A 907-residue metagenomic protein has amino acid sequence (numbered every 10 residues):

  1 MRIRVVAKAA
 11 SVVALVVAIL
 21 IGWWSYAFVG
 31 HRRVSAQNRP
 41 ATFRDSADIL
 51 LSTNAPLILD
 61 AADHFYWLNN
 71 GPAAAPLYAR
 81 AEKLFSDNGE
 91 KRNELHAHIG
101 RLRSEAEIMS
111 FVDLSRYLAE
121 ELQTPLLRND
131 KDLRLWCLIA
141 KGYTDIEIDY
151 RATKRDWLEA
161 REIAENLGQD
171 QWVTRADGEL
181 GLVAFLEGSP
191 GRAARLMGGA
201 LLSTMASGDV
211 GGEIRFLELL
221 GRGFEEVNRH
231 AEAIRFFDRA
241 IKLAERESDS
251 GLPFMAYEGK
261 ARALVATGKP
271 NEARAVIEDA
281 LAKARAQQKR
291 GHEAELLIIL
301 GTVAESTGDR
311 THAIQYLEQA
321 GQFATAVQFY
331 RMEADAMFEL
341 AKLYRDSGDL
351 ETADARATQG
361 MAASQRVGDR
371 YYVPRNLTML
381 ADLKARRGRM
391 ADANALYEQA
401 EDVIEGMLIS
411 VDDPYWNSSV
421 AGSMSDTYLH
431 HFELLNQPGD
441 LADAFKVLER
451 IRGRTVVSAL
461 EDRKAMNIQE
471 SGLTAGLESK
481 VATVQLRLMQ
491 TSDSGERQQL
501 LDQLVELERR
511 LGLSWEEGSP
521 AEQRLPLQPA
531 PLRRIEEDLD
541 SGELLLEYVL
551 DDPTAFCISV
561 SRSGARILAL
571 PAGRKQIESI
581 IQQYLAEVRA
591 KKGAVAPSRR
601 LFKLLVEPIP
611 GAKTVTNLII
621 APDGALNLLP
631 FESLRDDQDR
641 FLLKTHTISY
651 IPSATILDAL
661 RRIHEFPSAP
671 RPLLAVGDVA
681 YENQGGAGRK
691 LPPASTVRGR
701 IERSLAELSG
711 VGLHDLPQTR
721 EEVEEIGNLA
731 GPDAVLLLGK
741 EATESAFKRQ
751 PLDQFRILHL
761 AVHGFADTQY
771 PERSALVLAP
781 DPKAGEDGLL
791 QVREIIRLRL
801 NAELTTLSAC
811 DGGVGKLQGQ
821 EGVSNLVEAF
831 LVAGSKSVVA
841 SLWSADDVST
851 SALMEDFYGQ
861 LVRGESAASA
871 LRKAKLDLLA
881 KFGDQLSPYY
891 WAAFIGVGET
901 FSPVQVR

Functional and structural regions predicted by a protein language model:
A47-I49, L68, D87-E90, L126-D130 (+8 more regions): Short coil/turn linkers that connect adjacent helices within long alpha-helical scaffolds, especially alpha-solenoid
T53, N93, N129-L133, W172 (+9 more regions): Structural signature of alpha-solenoid helical repeat junctions
P56, H96-H98, W136, R175 (+8 more regions): Residue register of alpha-helical TPR repeats
M390-T645, D658-R698, A706-E707, N728 (+1 more regions): Amphipathic alpha-helical protein-protein interaction segments
K446, P771-A775, P780-L800, D847-R907: Caspase-like cysteine protease fold
L527-R533, K592-A596, R600, E707-R773 (+2 more regions): Functional beta-strand-loop-alpha-helix junction segments that form "active/interaction loops" within catalytic
R756-D856: Catalytic cores of nucleophile-dependent amide-cleaving enzymes
